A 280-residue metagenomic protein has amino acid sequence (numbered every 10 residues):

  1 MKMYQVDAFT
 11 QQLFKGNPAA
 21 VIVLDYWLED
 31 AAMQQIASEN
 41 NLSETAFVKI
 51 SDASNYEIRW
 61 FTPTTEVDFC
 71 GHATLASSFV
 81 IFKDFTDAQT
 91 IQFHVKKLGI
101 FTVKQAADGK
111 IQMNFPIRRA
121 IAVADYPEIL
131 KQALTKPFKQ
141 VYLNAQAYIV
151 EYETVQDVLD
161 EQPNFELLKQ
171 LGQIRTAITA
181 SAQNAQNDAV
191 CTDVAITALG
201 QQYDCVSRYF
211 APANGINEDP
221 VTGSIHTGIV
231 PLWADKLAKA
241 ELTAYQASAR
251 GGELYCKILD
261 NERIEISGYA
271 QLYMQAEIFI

Functional and structural regions predicted by a protein language model:
M1-F69, L75-I280: Active-site proximal loop and beta-alpha junction motif in alpha/beta enzyme cores
